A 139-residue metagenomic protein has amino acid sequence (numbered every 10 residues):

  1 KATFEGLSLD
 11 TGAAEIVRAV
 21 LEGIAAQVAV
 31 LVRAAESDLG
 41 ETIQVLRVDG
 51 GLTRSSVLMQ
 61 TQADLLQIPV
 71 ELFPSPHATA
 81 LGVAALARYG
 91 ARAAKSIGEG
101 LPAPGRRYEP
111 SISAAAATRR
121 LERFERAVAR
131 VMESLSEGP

Functional and structural regions predicted by a protein language model:
K1-P139: Glycine/Thr-rich phosphate-binding loops that ligate phosphate moieties of nucleotide and other phosphorylated ligands
